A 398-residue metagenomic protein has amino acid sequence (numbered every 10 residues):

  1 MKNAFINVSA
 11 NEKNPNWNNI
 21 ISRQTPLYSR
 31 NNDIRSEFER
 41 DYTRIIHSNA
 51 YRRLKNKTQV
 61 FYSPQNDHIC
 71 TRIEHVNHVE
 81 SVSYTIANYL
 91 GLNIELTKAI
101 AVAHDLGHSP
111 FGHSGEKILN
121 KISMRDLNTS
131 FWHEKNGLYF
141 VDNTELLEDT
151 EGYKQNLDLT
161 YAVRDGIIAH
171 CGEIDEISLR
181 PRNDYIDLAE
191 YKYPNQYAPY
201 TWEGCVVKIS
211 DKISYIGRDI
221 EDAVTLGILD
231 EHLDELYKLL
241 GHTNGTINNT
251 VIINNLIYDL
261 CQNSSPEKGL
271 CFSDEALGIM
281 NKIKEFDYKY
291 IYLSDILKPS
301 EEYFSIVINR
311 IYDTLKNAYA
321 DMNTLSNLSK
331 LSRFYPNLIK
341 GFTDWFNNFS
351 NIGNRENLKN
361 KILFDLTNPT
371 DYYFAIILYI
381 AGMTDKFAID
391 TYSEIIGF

Functional and structural regions predicted by a protein language model:
M1-I86, S130-N136, F140-F398: Histidine-centered, transition-metal-coordinating active-site segments
Y84-E95, R125: Short pre-active-site segment immediately N-terminal to the catalytic Zn-binding motif
N93-K98, Y200-W202: Short hydrophobic "helix-edge" motifs at membrane interfaces and signal-peptide entry regions
T97-V102, K208: Short alpha-helical catalytic segment bearing the HExxH-like zincin motif of zinc-dependent metalloproteases
V102-L106, S123, T144: Acidic, glycine-rich active-site loops and adjacent beta-strand->loop/helix elements that engage anionic groups
A103-F111, S214: Short active-site segment of divalent metal-dependent hydrolases/proteases that encodes the spacing between
F111-S114, S178-R180: Short acidic, glycine/serine/threonine-rich loops at helix termini
G112-R125: A glycine- and small-aliphatic-rich helix-loop capping segment at beta-alpha/alpha-beta transitions that lines
